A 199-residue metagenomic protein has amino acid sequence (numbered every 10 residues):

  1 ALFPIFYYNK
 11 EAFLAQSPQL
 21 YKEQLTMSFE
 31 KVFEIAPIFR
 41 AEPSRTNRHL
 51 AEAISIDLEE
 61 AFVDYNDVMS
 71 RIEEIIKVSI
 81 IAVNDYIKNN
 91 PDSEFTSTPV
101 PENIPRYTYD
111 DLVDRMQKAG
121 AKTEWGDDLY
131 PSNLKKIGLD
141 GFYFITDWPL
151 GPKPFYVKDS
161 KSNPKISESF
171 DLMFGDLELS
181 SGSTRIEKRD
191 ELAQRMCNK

Functional and structural regions predicted by a protein language model:
A1-A61: Class II aminoacyl-tRNA synthetase-like tRNA-binding/catalytic domains
A1-L2, I72-D176, C197-K199: Metal-assisted phosphate- and nucleotidyl-transfer catalytic regions
N9, L20, A41, D64 (+3 more regions): Short loop/turn segments at secondary-structure transitions that flank enzyme active sites
L14, L58, L112, I145 (+1 more regions): A residue-level signal for conserved active-site and pocket-lining positions in enzyme catalytic cores
T26, E178-I186: Conserved phosphate/anionic-ligand binding catalytic regions in large, soluble enzymes, centered on
D57-V68, D176-E178: A generic structural motif
V68-I72, K188: Hydrophobic (often cysteine-bearing) scaffold residues that line and stabilize catalytic clefts of nucleotide/cofactor
S183-T184, K188-K199: Active-site pocket scaffolds in enzymes
